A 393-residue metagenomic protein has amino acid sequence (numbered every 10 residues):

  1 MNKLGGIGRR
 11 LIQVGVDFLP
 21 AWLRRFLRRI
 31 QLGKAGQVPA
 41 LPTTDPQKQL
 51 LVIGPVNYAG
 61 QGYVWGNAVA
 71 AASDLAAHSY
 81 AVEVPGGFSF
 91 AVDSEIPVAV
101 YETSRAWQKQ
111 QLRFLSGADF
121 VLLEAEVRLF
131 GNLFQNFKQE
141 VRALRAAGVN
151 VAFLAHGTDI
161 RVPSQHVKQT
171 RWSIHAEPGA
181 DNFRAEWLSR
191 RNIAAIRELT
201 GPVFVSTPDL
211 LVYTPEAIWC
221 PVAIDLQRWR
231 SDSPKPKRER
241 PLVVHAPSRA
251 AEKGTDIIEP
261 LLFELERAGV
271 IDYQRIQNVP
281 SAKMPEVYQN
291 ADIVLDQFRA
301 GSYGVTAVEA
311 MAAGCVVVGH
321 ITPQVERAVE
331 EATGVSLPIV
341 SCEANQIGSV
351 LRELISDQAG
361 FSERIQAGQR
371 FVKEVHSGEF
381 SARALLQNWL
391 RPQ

Functional and structural regions predicted by a protein language model:
L51-V52, C220-P221, L226-K253, E259: Conserved donor-binding/catalytic core segment of Leloir-type glycosyltransferases
G60, S356-W389: A charged, aromatic-enriched C-terminal amphipathic alpha-helix characteristic of glycosyltransferases across folds
F90, F153-A185, E252, V329-E331: Acceptor-binding helix/loop patch of EC 2.4 sugar-transfer enzymes, predominantly nucleotide-sugar-dependent
I174-D232: Donor nucleotide-sugar binding/catalytic pocket of nucleotide-sugar-dependent glycosyltransferases
Q289-A291, E309-V316: Conserved donor-binding/catalytic loop of nucleotide-activated donor transferases
R299: Aromatic "clamp/platform" in nucleotide-sugar-dependent glycosyltransferases that forms part of the donor/acceptor
V316-V325: Short hydrophobic beta-strand element within catalytic cores of glycosyltransferases and related nucleotide-activated
E326-R352: Change "using UDP/GDP/dTDP sugars" to "using nucleotide sugars
